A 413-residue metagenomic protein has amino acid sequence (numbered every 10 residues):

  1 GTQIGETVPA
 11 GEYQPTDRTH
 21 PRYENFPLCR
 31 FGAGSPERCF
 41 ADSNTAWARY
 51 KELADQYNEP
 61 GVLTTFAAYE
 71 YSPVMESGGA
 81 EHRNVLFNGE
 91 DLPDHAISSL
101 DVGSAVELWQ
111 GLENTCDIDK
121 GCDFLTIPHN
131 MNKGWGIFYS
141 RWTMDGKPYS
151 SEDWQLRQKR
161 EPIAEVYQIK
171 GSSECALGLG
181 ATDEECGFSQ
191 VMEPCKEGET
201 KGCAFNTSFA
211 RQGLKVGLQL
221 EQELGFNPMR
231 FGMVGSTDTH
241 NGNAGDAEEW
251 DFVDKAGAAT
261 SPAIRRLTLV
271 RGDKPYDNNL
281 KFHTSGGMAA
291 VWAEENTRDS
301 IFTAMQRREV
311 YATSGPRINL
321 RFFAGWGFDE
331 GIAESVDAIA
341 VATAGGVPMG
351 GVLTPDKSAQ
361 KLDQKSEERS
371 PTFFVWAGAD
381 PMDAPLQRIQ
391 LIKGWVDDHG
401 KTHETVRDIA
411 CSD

Functional and structural regions predicted by a protein language model:
G1-W142: A metal-dependent hydrolase metal-coordination microenvironment
C39, K51-A54, Y69-E76, C116-F124 (+2 more regions): C-terminal functional module detector
